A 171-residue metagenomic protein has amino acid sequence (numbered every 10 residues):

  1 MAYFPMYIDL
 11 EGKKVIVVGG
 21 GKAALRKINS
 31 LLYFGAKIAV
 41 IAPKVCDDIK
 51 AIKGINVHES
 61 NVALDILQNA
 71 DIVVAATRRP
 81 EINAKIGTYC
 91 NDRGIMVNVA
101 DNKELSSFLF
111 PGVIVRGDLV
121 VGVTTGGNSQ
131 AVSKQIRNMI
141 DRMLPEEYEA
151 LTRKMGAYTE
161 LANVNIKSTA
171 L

Functional and structural regions predicted by a protein language model:
M1-K44, I49-I52: Hydrophobic, well-ordered beta-alpha structural blocks that scaffold small-molecule cofactor pockets
G21-A23, E81, G127: Residue-level detector of alpha-helix initiation sites
I38, V57, M96-V97: Hydrophobic beta-strand scaffold residues
A42, H58-N61, D101: Short loop/edge segments at beta-strand edges and connector loops that shape dinucleotide/nucleotide cofactor-binding
A51-Q68: Glycine-rich, highly charged phosphate/nucleotide-binding loops
D71-T77, F108-G127: Short basic, glycine-rich beta-strand/loop surfaces that mediate nucleic-acid
I72-A76, N83-L109: ADP-ribose/adenylate-binding Rossmann-like module
G127-L171: An accessory alpha-helical subdomain
